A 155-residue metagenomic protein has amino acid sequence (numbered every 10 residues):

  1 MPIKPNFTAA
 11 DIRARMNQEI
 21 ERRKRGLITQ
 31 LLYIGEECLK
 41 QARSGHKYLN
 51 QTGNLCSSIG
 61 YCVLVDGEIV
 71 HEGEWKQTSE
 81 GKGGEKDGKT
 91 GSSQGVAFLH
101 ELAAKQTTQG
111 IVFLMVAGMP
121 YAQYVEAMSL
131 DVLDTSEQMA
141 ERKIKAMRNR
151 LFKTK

Functional and structural regions predicted by a protein language model:
M1-K76, G81-G83, D87-K155: Short, Lys/Arg-rich flexible segments
